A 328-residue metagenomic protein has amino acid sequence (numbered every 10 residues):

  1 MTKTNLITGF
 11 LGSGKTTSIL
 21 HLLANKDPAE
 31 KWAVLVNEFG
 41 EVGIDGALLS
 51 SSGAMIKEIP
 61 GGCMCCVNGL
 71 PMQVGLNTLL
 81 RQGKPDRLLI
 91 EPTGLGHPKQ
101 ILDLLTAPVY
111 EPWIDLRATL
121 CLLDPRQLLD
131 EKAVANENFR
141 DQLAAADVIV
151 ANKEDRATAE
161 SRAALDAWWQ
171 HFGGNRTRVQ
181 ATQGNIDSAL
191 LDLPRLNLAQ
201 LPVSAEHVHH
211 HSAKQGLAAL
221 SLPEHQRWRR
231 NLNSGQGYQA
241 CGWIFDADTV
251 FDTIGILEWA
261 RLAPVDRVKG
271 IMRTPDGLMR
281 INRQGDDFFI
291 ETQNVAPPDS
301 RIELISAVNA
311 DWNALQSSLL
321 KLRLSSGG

Functional and structural regions predicted by a protein language model:
T2-T8, S13, T17-K132: Nucleotide-state-sensitive switch-loop elements of NTP-binding domains
K3, N68-P71, H97, N138 (+5 more regions): Helical mechanochemical/support elements of P-loop NTPase systems and associated helical scaffolds
A33-V34, L89, I114-D124, L143-E154 (+1 more regions): Conserved beta-strand/loop subsegment of P-loop NTPase cores
G75, Q100-L104, A145, A164-W168 (+1 more regions): Alpha-helical scaffold elements adjacent to nucleotide-binding pockets in ATP/GTP-utilizing enzyme cores
P92-T93, L123-R126, K153-E154, Q284 (+1 more regions): Fold-independent oxyanion-binding glycine-rich loops and adjacent beta-strand/coil segments at enzyme active sites
L129-A145, A151: Flexible active-site lid/hinge loop adjacent to a nucleotide/diphosphate and Mg2+-phosphate binding pocket
V148, E154-P298, V308-N313, S317-G328: C-terminal accessory "lid"/substrate-recognition subdomains
I302: Beta-strand/loop-dominated core regions that host nucleotide or nucleotide-derived cofactor-binding catalytic loops
